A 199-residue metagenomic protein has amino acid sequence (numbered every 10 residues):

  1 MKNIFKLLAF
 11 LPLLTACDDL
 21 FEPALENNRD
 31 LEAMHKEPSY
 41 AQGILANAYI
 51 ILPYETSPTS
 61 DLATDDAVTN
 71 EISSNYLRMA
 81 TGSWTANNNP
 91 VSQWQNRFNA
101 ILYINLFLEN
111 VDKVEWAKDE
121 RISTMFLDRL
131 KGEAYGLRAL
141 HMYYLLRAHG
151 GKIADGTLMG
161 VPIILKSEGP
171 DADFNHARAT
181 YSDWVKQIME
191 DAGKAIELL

Functional and structural regions predicted by a protein language model:
M1-N27: Bacterial Sec-dependent N-terminal signal peptides
C17-T64: Membrane-proximal, proline-rich intrinsically disordered regions
N27-D30, E120-T124, L165-P170: Short linear capping/connector segments at secondary-structure termini
M34-H35, L62, W84, I163 (+1 more regions): Short clusters of hydrophobic/aromatic residues that line enzyme substrate/ligand-binding pockets
Q42, Y76-G151, F174-W184, G193-L199: Conserved, well-structured interaction surfaces
L62-W84: Short alpha-helical hairpin
K152-S167: Short, flexible, mixed-charge acidic loops at enzyme active sites
